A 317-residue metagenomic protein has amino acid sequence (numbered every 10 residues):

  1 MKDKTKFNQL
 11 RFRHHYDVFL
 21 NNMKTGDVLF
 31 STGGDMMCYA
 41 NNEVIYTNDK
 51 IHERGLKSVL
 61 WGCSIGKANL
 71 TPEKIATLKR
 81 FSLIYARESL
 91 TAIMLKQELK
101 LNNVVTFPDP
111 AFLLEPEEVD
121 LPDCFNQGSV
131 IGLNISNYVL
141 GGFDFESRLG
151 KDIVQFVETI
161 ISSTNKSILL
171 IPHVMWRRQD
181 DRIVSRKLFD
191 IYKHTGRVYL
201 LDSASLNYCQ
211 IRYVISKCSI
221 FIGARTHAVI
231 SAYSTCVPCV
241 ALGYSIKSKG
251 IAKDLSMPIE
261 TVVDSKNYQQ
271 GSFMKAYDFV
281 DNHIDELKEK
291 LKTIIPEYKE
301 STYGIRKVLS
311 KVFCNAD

Functional and structural regions predicted by a protein language model:
M1-D317: Active-site anion-handling motifs in enzyme catalytic cores
